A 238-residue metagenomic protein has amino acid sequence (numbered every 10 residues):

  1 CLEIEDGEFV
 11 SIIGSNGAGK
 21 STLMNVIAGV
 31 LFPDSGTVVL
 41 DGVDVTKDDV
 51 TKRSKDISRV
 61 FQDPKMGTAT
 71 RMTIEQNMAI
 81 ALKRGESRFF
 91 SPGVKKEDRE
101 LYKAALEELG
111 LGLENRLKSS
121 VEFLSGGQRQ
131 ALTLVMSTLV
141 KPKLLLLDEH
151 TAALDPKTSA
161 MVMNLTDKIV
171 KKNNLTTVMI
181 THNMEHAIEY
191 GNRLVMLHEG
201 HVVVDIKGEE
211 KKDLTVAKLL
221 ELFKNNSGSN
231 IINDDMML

Functional and structural regions predicted by a protein language model:
I13-S15: The feature captures the beta-strand-to-loop junction immediately N-terminal to the Walker
A28: Helix-to-loop junction immediately C-terminal to a conserved catalytic motif
G36-D44, I206: Conserved ABC transporter NBD signature motif
D44-S58, M66, R88-S91, K95 (+1 more regions): ABC ATPase NBD coupling module
L145-D148: Catalytic Walker B motif of ABC-type/P-loop ATPase nucleotide-binding domains
T181-H182: H-loop/switch region of ABC-family ATPase nucleotide-binding domains
H201-N225: Conserved beta-strand-loop-alpha-helix hinge in the C-terminal portion of ABC ATPase nucleotide-binding domains
